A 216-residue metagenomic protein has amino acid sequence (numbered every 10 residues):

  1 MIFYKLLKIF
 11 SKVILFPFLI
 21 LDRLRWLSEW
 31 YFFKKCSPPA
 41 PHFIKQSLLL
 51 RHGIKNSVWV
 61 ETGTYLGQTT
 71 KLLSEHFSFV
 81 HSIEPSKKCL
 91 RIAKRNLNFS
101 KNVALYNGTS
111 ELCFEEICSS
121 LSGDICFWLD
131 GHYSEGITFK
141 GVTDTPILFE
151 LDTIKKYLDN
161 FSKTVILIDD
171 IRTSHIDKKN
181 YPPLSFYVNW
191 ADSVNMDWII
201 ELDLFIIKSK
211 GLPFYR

Functional and structural regions predicted by a protein language model:
M1-C126, H132-R216: A short alpha-helical cap/connector motif
